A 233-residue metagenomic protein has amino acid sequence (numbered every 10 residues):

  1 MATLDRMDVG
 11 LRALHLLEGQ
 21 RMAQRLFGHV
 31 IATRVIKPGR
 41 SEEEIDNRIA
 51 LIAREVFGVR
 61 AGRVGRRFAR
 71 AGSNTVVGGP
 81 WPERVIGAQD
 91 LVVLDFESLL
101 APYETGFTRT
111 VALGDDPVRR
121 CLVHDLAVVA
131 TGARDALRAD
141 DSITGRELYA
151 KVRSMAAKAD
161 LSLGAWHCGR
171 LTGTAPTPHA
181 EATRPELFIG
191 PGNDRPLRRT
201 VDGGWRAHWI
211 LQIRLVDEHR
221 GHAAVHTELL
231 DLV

Functional and structural regions predicted by a protein language model:
M1-V233: Active-site neighborhoods and metal-handling regions in enzymes and metal-associated proteins
